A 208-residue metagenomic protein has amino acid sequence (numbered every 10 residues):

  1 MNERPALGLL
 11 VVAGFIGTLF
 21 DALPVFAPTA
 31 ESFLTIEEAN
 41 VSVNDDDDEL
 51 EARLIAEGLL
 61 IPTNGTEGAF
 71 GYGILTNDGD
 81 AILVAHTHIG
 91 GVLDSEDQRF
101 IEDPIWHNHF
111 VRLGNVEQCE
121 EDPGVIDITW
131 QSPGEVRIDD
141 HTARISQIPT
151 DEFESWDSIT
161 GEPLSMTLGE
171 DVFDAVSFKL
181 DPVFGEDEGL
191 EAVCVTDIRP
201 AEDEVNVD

Functional and structural regions predicted by a protein language model:
M1-A22: Secretory targeting signatures
V25-A30: Boundary at the C-terminal end of the N-terminal hydrophobic targeting segment
F33-G114: Surface-exposed, glycine/proline- and aromatic-rich loop segments on solvent-exposed faces across compartments
E51, D127-Q131, D208: Catalytic-core helical/loop segments in enzymes performing group transfer/polymerization on anionic/lipid-linked
L59-G65, D80-I82, G91-D94, Q118-C119 (+2 more regions): Short, surface-exposed beta-strand/loop "edge" segments at domain boundaries and coil↔beta transitions
D103, G114, E120-P123, D139 (+1 more regions): Mature secreted bioactive peptide module from preproproteins
Q118-S155: Short helix-loop boundary/capping segments
E154-D208: Acidic/polar low-complexity flexible segments
